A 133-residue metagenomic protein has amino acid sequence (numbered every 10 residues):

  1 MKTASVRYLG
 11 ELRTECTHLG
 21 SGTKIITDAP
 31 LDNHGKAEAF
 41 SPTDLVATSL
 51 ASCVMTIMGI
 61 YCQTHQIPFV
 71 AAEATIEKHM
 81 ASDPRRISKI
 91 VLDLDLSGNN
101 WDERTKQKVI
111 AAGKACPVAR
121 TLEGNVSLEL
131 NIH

Functional and structural regions predicted by a protein language model:
M1-T48, G59-H133: Extended beta-strand/beta-hairpin segments
C53-V54: Alpha-helical metal-binding/catalytic segments enriched in His/Glu/Asp
